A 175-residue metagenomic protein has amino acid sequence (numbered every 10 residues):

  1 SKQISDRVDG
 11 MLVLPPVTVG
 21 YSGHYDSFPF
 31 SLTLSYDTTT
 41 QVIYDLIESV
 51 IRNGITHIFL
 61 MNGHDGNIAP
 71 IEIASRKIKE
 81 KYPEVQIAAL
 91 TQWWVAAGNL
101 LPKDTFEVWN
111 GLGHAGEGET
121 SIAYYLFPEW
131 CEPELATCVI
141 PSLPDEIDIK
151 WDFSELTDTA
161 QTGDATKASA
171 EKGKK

Functional and structural regions predicted by a protein language model:
S1-F59, G63-K175: Extended, histidine- and acidic-residue-enriched regions that form the cofactor-binding/catalytic faces
